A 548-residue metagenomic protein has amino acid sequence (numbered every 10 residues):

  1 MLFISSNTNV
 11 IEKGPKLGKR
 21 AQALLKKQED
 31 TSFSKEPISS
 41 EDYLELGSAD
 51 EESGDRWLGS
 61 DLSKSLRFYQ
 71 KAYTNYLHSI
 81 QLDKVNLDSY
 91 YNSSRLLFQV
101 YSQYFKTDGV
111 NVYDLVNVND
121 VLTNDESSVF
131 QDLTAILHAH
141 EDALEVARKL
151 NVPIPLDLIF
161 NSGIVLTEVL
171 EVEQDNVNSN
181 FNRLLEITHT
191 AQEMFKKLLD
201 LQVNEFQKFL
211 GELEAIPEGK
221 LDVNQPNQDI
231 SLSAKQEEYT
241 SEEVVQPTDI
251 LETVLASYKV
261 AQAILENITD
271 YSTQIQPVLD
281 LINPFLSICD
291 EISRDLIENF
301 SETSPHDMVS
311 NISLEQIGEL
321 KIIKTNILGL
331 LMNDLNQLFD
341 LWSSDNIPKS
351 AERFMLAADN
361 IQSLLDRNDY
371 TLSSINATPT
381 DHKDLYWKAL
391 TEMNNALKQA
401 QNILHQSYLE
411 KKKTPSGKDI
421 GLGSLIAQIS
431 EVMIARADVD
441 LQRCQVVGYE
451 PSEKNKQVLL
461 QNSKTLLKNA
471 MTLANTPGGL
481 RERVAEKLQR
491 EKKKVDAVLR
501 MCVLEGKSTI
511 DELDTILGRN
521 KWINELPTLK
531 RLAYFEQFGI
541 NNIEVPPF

Functional and structural regions predicted by a protein language model:
M1-P15, V309-I312, Q316-F548: Long C-terminal extensions of eukaryotic subunits of large macromolecular complexes
I4-K16, A23-K26, Y69-I154: Long amphipathic alpha-helical scaffold regions
S6-Q70: N-terminal alpha-helical scaffolding segments that mark the starts of alpha-solenoid/helical-repeat architectures
T31-P37, L77-Y90, A139-D157, L198-I216 (+5 more regions): Flexible helix-coil transition and linker loops at the boundaries of alpha-helical arrays
P37-E41, L62, F130-L133, P155-L156 (+7 more regions): Amphipathic, non-membrane alpha-helical segments in soluble helical-bundle scaffolds
P37-W57, D83-V121, V152-D175, L210-E214 (+6 more regions): Amphipathic alpha-helical repeat scaffolds of TPR domains
S53-K71, Q99-D142, E168-K197, L201 (+4 more regions): Short coil/linker segments at helix-helix boundaries
E186-H189, Q262-D340: Non-catalytic interaction/regulatory modules that flank or connect domains
